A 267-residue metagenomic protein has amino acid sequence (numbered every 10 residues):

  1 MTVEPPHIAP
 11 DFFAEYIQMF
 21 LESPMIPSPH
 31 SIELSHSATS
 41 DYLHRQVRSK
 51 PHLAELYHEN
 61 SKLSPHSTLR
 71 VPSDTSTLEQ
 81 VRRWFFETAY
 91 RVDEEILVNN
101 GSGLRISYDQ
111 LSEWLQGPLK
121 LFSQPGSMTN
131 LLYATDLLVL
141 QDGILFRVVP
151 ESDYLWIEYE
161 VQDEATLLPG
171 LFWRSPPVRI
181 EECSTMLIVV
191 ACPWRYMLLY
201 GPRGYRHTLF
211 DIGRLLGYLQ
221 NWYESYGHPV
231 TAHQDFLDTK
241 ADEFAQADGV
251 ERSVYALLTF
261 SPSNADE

Functional and structural regions predicted by a protein language model:
M1-M186, A191-I212, Y226-E267: N-terminal accessory segments that position/regulate proteins before the catalytic core
